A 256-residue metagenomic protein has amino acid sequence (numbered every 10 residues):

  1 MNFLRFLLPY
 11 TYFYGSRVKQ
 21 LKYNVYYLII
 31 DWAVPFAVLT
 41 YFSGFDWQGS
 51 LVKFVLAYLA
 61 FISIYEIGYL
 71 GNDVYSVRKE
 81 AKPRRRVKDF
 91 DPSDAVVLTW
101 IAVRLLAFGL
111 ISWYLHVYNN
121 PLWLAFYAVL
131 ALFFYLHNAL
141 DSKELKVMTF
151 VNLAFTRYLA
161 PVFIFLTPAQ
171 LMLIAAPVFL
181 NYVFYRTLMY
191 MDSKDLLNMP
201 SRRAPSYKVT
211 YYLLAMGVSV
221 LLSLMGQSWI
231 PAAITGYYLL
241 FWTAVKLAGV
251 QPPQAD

Functional and structural regions predicted by a protein language model:
N2-S43, E80, L122, K143: Membrane-embedded transmembrane alpha-helical bundles that form the catalytic cores of multi-pass lipid-modifying
N2-Y14, G71-P92, T187-R202: Cytosolic, membrane-interface loops and tails of multi-pass inner-membrane proteins
S16-Y26, L132-D256: C-terminal membrane-associated helical module and adjoining short loops/tails
N24-Y26, D31, F36, K82-L122 (+1 more regions): Multi-pass membrane catalytic core of lipid/isoprenoid biosynthesis enzymes
P35-G44, W113-H116, V162-L166, S219-S223: Juxtamembrane "helix exit" motif at the C-terminal ends of alpha-helical transmembrane segments in multi-pass membrane
F36-Y41, F45-G71, F126, P177-V178: Membrane-embedded alpha-helical segments that form the functional core of polytopic membrane enzymes, especially those
V77, K82, S93-L105, L122-L153: Phosphate-ester processing/binding pockets and catalytic centers
H116-A128, A175-A176: Structural signature of hydrophobic alpha-helical transmembrane segments
